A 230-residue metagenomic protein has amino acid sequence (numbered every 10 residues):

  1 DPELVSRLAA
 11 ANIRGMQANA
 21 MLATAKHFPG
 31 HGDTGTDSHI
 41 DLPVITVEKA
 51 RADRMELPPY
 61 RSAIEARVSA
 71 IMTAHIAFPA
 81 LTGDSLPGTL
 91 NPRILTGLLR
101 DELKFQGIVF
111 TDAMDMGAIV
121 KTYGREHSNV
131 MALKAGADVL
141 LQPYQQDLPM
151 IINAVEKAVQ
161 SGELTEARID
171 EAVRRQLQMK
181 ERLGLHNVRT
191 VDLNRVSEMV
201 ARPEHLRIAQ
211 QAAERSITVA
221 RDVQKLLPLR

Functional and structural regions predicted by a protein language model:
D1-P29, D33-G35, I40, V44-E65 (+1 more regions): Acidic, metal/ion-coordinating pockets
Q17-A23, A66-S69, L103-Q106, S128 (+2 more regions): Short coil/turn connectors at secondary-structure junctions
A23-A25, I71-T73, G107-D115, L140-L141 (+1 more regions): Hydrophobic faces of well-ordered beta-strands that scaffold small-molecule active sites in alpha/beta enzyme cores
P29, I40, H75-P79, D115 (+1 more regions): Active-site-proximal loop/turn and secondary-structure-junction residues that shape catalytic pockets, frequently
T36-E48, L86-T89, A113-K134: Active-site-adjacent loop and "lid" segments of alpha/beta metabolic enzymes
I64-L86, A113: Short acidic, glycine-rich surface-loop motifs adjacent to enzyme active sites
D101, T122-R230: Preference for extracellular/luminal or secreted protein segments
